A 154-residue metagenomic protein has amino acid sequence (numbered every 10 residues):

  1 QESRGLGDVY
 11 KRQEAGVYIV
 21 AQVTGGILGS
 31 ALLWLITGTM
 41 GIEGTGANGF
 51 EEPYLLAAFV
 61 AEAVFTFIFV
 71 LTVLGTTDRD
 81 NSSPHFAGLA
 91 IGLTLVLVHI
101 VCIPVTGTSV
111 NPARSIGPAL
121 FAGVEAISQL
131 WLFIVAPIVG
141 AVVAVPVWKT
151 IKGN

Functional and structural regions predicted by a protein language model:
Q1-Y10: Single conserved hydrophobic/aromatic residue that forms the stacking wall/gate of nucleotide- or nucleobase-binding
V17, A21, G25-L33, F65-F69 (+6 more regions): Alpha-helical transmembrane segments in multi-pass membrane proteins
L35-A58: Membrane-interface interhelical connector segments
P53-L71: Membrane-interface loop-to-helix entry segments
V73-D78, L97-G107: Transmembrane alpha-helix interface/packing and boundary motifs in multi-pass membrane proteins, characterized by
P84-A90: Cytoplasmic-side transmembrane-helix entry/capping segments in multi-pass membrane proteins
P104-W131: Interfacial helix-loop-helix junctions of multi-pass membrane proteins
K149-N154: Membrane-interface capping segments at transmembrane-helix boundaries
